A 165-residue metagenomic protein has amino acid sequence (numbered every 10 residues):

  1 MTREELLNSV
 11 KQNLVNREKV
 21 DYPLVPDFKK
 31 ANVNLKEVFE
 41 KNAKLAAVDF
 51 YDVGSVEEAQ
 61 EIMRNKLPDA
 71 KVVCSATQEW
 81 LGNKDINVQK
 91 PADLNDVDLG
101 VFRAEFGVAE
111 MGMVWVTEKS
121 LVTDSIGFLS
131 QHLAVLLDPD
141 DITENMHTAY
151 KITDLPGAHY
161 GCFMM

Functional and structural regions predicted by a protein language model:
M1-M165: The feature marks the mature, well-folded catalytic cores of soluble enzymes
